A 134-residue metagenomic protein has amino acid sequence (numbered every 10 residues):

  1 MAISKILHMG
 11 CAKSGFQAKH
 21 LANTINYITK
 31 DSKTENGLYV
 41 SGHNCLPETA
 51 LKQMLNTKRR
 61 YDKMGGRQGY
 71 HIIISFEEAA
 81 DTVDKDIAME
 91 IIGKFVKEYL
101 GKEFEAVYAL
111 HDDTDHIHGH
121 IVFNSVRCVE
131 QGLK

Functional and structural regions predicted by a protein language model:
M1-K134: N-terminal nicking endonuclease/strand-transfer module with a His-rich metal-binding environment and a catalytic Tyr
